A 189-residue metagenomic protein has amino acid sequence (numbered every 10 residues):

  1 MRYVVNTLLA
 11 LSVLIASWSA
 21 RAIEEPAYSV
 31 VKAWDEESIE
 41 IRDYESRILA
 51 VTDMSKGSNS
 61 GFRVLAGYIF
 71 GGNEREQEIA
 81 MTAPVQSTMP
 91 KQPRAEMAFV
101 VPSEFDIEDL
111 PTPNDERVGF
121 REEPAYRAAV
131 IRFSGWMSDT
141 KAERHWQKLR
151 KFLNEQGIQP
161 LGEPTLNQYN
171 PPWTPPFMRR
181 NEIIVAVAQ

Functional and structural regions predicted by a protein language model:
R2-Q189: A solvent-exposed interaction/effector surface
